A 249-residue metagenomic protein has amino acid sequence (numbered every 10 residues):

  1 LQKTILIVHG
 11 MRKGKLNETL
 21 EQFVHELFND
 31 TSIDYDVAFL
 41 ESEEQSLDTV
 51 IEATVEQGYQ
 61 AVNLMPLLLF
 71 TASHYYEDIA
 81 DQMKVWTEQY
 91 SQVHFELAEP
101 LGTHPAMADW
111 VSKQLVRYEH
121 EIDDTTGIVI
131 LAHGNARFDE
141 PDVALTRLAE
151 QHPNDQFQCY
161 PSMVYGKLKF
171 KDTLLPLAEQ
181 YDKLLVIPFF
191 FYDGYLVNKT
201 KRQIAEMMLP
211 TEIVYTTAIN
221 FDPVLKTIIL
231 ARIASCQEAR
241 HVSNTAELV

Functional and structural regions predicted by a protein language model:
L1-V249: Active-site-proximal alpha-helix that buttresses catalytic centers in soluble enzyme cores
